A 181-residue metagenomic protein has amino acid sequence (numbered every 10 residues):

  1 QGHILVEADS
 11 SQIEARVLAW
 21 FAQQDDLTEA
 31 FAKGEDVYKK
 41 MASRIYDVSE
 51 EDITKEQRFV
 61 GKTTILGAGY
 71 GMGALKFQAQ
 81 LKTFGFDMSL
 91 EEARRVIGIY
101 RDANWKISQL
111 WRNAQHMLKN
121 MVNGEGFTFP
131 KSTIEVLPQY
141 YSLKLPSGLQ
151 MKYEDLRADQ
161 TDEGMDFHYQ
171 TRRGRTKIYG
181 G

Functional and structural regions predicted by a protein language model:
Q1-G181: Conserved catalytic core of nucleotide polymerization and phosphodiester-bond processing enzymes
